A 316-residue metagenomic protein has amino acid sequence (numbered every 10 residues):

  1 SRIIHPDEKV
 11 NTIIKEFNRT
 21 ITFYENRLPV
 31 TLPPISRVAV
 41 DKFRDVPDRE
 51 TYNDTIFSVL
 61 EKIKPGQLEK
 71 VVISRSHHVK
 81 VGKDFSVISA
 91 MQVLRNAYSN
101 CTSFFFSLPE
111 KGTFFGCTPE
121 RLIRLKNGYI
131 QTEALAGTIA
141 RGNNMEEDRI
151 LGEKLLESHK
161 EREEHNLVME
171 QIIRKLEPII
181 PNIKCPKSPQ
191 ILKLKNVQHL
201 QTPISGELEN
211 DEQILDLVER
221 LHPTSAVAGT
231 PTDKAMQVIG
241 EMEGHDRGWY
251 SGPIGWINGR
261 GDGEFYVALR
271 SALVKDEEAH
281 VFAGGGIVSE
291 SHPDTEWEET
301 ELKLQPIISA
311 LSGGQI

Functional and structural regions predicted by a protein language model:
S1-P6: Long, basic N-terminal domains or extensions that often function in RNA/ssDNA interaction or organelle/cellular
E8-K9, L156-K160, E164, V288 (+1 more regions): Short alpha-helix boundary/capping segments
N11-E50, D54-F57, R75-K80, Q131-E241 (+1 more regions): Contiguous alpha-helical scaffold segments within structured protein domains that host functional hotspots
K70-I73: Divalent metal-dependent hydrolysis catalytic cores, especially in the metallo-beta-lactamase
R75-E163, L167, I180-I183, G261-G284: An anion-binding catalytic pocket shared by soluble metabolic enzymes
P203-I316: Conserved hydrophobic core element of enzyme catalytic domains
